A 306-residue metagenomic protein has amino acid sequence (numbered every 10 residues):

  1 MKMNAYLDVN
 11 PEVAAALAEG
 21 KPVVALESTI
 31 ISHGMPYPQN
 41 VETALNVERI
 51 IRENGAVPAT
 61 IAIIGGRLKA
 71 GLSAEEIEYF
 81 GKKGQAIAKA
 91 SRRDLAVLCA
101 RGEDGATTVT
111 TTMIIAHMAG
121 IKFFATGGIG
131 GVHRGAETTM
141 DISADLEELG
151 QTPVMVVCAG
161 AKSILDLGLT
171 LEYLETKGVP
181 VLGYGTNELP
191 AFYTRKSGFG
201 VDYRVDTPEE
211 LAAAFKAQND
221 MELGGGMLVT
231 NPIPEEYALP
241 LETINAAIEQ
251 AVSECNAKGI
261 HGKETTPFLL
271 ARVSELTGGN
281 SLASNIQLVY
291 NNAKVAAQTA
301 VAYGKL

Functional and structural regions predicted by a protein language model:
M1-E53, M118: N-terminal glycine-/serine-/threonine-rich phosphate-binding loop
A15-A18, V23-V24, E53, I115-M118 (+6 more regions): Solvent-exposed alpha-helices and their adjacent loops that cap or buttress functional pockets in soluble metabolic
V24-L26, P58-I63, G105, F123-G128 (+5 more regions): General beta-strand structural signal in soluble alpha/beta enzymes
S28, H33-M35, V41-L98, D220-E236: Glycine-rich nucleotide/cofactor/substrate-binding loop typically near the N-terminus or early in the first domain
P38-A44, E75-K83, G131-G150, Y173: A glycine- and small-aliphatic-rich helix-loop capping segment at beta-alpha/alpha-beta transitions that lines
T108-V109, E137-G150, V154-E175, P208-A213: Active-site glycine-rich loop that binds ribose-phosphate moieties when present
R195-D220: Anionic-ligand binding region
L223-N291: A C-terminal functional module that forms or caps the active site or interfaces directly with catalytic machinery
